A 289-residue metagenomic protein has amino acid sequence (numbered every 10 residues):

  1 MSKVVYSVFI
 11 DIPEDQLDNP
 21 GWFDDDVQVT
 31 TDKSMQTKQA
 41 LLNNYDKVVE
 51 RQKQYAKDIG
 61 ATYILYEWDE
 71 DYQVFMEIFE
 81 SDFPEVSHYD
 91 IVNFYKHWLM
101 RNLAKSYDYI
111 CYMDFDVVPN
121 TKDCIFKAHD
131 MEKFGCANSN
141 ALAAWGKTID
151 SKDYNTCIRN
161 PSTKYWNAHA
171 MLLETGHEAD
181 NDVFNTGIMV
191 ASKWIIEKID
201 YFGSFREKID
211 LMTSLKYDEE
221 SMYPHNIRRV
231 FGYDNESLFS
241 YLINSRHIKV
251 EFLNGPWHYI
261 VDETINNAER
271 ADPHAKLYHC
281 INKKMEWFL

Functional and structural regions predicted by a protein language model:
M1-W98, N102-S106, V230, I281-K284: N-terminal anchoring/stem segment of glycosyltransferases
Y6, I64, C111-M113, G135-C136 (+3 more regions): Hydrophobic/aromatic beta-strand patches that form the interior of the parallel beta-sheet core in alpha/beta enzyme
P13-Q16, D71-M76, P119-K122, K127-H129 (+5 more regions): Short catalytic/ligand-binding loop motif for oxyanion handling, primarily in non-cytosolic enzymes, centered on
L17-A40, F75-E85, T148-T175, M212-H225: Charged, glycine/proline-rich intrinsically disordered loops and linkers
Y55, W145-G146, L242: Hydrophobic/aromatic ligand-binding patch that stacks against planar heteroaromatic rings of cofactors or nucleotides
G60-V74, F115, K249-I265: Acidic carboxylate-rich catalytic motifs and surrounding loops in phosphoryl-/glycosyl-chemistry enzymes
H88-N160, A191: GT-A fold catalytic core of metal-dependent nucleotide-sugar glycosyltransferases, centered on the diacidic
L172-F288: Catalytic core and acceptor-binding pocket of nucleotide-sugar-dependent glycosyltransferases
